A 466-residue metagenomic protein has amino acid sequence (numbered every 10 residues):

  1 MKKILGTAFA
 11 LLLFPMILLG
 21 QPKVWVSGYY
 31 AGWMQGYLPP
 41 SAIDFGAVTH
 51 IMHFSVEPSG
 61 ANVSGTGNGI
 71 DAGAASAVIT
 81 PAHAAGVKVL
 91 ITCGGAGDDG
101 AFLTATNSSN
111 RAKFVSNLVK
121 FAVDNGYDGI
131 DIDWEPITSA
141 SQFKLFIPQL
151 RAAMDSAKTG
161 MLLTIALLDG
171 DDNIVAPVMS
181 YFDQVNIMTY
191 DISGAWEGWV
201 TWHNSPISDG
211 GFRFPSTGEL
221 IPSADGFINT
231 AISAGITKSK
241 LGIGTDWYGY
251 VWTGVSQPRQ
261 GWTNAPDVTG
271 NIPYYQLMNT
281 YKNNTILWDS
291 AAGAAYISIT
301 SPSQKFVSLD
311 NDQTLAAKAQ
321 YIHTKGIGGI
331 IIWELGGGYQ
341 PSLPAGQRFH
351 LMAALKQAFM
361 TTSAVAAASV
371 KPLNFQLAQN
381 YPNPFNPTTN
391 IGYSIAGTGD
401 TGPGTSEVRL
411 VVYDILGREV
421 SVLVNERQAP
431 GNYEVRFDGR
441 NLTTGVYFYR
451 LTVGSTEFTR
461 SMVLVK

Functional and structural regions predicted by a protein language model:
I4-M16: Sec-dependent N-terminal signal peptides
Q21-A122, P222-D225, Q347-M360: Glycan-recognition patch characteristic of GH18 chitinases/ENGases and related GlcNAc/peptidoglycan-binding proteins
G46-V48, W196, H203-S205, K240-Y321 (+1 more regions): Glycan-binding loop/region signatures in secreted carbohydrate-active enzymes
I51, I91, I132, V185 (+3 more regions): Conserved, mostly hydrophobic/aromatic
S59-A74, S116, P136-L277: Substrate-binding surface in catalytic domains of secreted glycosidases
A74, N311-T361: Acidic/aromatic/glycine-rich contiguous surface patches that form carbohydrate-binding/processing clefts and analogous
A366-Y381, F385-V412, V422, E434-F437: Glycine-centered coil/turn sites that cap beta-strands in beta-rich domains
S421-V422, E426, R436, R440-K466: C-terminal tail/sorting-segment detector
